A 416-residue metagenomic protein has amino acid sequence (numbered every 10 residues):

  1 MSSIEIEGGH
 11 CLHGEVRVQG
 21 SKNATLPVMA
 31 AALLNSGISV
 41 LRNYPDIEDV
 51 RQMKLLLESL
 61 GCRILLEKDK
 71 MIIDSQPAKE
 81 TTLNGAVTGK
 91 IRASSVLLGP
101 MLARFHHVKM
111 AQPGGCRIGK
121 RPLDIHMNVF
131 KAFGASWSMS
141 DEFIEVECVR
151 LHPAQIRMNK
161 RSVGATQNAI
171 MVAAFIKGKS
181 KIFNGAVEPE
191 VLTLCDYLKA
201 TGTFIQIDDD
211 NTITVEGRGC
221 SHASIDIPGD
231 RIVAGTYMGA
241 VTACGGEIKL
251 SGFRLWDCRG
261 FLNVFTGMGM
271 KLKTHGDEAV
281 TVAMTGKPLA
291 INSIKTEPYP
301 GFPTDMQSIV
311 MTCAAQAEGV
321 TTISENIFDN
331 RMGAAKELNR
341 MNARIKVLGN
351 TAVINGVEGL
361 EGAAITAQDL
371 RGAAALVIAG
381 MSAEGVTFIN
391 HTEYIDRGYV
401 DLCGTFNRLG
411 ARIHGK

Functional and structural regions predicted by a protein language model:
M1-K416: Short, structured segments at the rim of ligand-binding sites
